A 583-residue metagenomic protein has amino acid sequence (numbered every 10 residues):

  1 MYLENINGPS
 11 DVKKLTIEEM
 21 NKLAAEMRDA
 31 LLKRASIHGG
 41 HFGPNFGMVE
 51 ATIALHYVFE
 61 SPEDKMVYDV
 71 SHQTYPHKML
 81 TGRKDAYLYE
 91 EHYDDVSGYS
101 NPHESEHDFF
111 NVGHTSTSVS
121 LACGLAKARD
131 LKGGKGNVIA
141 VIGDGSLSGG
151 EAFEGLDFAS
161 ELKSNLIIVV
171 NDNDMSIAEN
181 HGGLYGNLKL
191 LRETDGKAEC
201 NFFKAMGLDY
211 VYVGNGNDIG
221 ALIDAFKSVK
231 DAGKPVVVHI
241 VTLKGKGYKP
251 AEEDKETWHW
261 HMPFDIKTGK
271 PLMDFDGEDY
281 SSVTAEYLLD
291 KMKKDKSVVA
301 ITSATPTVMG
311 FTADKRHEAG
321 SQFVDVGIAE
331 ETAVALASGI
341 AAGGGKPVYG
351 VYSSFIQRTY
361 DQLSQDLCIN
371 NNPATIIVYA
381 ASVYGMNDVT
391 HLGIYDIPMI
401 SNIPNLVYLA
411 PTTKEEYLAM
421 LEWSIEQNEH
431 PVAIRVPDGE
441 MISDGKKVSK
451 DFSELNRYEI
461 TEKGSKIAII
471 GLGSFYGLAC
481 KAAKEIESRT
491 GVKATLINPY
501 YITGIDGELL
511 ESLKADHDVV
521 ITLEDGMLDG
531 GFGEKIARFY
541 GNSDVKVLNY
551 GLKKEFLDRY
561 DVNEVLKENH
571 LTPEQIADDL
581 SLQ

Functional and structural regions predicted by a protein language model:
E19, R28-L31, F42-G47, T52 (+5 more regions): Cofactor-pocket helix-loop regions in the catalytic cores of large enzyme subunits
A24, H41-L162, V298, S303 (+2 more regions): Cofactor-binding active-site loop characterized by glycine-rich and histidine/acidic residues
D29-S36, S97-N111, G133-I139, T312-G327 (+4 more regions): Glycine/charged-rich beta-loop-alpha catalytic/anionic-binding loops adjacent to active sites
G39-M48, Y68-H72, N101-S120, I142-S146 (+7 more regions): Active-site nucleophile and cofactor-binding loops and adjacent substrate-binding regions of central metabolic enzymes
A86-V96, E161-M175, C368-A380: A glycine-rich helix N-cap at a beta->alpha junction
D108-F264, K270-G277, S281-E286, L406-H517: Glycine-rich ThDP/TPP pyrophosphate-binding loop and its adjacent helix/strand module within ThDP-dependent enzymes
Y248-Q357, Q362-N372, I470-G473: Non-catalytic terminal/interface segments that mediate subunit docking, oligomerization, and allosteric communication
L272-D274, G385-N387, V407, M527 (+1 more regions): Peripheral docking tails and interdomain loops at the edges of cofactor- or intermediate-handling domains
